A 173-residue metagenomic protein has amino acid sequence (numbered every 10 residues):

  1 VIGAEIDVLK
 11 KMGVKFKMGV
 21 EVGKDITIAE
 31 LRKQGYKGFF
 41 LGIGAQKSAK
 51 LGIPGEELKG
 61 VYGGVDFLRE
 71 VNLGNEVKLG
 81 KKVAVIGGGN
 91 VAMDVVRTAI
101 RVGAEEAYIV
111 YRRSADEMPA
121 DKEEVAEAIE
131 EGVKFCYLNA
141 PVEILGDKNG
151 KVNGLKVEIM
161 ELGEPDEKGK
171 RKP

Functional and structural regions predicted by a protein language model:
I2-A49, Y62-N72, E76-L79, R101-P173: A Rossmann-like FAD-binding core segment of flavoenzymes
L51-G55: Conserved catalytic-core motifs of eukaryotic protein kinase domains, centered on the activation segment
E57-K59: Flexible, Lys/Arg-rich cytosolic regulatory linkers and terminal tails that connect or flank
L79-G89: Beta1/beta-strand and adjacent pyrophosphate-binding region of the FAD-binding site in flavoprotein oxidoreductases
A92-M93: N-terminal Rossmann-fold NAD(P) dinucleotide-binding loop
